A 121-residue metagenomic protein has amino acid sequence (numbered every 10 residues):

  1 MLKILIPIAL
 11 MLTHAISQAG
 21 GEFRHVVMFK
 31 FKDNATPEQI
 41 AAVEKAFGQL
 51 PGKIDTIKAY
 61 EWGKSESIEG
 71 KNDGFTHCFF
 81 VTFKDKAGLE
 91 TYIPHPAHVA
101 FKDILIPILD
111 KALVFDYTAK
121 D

Functional and structural regions predicted by a protein language model:
M1-I4: Positively charged n-region of N-terminal signal peptides that target proteins for export
L10-T76, K84-T91, D110, Y117-D121: Short S/T/G/P-rich N-terminal loop/turn motif that feeds into the first structured element of a domain
F80: Short, structured active-site "lid" loops
K86-I106: C-terminal structural segments of small proteins and small subunits
